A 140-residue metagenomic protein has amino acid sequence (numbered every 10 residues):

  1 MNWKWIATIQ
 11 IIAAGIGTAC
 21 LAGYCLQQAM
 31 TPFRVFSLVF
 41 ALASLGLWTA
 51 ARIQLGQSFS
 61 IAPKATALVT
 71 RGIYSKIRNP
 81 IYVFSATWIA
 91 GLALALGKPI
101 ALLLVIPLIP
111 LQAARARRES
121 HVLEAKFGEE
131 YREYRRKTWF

Functional and structural regions predicted by a protein language model:
M1-T70, T87-F140: Membrane-anchoring alpha-helices and their flanking helix-loop junctions
R71, S75-F84: Histidine-centered phosphotransfer motif of kinases
